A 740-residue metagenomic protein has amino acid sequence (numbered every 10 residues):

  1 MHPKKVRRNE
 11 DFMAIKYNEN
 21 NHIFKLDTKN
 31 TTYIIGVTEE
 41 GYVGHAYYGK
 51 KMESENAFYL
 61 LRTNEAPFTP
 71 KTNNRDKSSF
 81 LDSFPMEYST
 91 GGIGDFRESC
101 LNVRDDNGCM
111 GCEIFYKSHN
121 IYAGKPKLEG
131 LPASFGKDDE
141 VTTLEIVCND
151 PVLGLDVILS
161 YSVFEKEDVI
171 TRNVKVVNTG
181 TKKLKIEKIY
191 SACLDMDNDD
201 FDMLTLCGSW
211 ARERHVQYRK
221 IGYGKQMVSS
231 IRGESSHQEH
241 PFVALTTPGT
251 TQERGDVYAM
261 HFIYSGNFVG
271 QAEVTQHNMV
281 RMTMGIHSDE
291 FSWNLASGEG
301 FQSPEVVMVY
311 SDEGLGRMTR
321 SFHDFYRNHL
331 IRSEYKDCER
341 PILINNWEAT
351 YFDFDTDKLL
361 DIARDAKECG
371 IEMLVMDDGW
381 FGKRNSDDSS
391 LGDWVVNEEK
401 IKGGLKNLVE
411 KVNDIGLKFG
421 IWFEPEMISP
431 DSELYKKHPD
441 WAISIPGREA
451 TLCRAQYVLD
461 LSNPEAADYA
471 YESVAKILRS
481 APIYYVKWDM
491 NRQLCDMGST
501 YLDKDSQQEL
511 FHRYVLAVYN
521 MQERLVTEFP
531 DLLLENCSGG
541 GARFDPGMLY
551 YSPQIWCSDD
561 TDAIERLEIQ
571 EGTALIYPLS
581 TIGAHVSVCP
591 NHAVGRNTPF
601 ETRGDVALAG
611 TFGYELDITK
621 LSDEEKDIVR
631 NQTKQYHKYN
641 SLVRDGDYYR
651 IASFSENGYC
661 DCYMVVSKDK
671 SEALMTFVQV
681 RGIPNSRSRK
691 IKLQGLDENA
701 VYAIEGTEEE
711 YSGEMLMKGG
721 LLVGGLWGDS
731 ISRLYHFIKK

Functional and structural regions predicted by a protein language model:
Y17, H22-K25, K29, Y33 (+3 more regions): Polysaccharide-binding surfaces and accessory modules of carbohydrate-active proteins
N30, V174, G298, I344 (+7 more regions): Conserved, mostly hydrophobic/aromatic
D82-P85, G92-K125, R254-N267, Y310-E334 (+4 more regions): Glycine-rich, aromatic-flanked loop segments that form ligand/cofactor-binding clefts across common enzyme folds
C109-S118, W293-D312, I731-I738: Short Pro-Gly-centered flexible turn/kink motifs
V243, F654-D697: Carbohydrate-binding surface patches
Y335-E472, Y485: Aromatic-lined carbohydrate-binding/catalytic grooves of carbohydrate-active enzymes
K402-G404, A442-E601, T611, L616 (+1 more regions): Active-site neighborhood of glycoside hydrolase catalytic domains
G713-K740: C-terminal beta-strand-rich structural cap/linker in extracellular carbohydrate-active enzymes
